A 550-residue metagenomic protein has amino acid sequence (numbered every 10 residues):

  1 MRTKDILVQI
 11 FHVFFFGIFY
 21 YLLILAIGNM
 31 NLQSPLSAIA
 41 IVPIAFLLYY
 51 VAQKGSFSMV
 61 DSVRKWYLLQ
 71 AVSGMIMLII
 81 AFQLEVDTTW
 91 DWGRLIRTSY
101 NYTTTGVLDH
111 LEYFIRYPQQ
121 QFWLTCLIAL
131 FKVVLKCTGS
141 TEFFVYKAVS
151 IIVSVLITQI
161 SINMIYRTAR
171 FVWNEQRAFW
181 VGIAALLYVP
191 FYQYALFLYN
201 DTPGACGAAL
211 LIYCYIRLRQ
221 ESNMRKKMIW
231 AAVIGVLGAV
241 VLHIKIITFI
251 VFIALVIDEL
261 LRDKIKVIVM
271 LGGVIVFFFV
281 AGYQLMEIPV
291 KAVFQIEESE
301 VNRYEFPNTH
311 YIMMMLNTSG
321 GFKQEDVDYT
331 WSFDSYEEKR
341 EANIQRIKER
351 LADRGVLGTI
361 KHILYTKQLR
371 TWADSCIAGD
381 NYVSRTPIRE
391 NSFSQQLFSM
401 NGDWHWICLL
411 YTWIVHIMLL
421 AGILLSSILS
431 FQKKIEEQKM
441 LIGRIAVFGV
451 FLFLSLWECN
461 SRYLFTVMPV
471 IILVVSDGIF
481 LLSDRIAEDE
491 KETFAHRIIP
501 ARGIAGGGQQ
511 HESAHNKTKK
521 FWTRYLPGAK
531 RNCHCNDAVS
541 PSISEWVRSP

Functional and structural regions predicted by a protein language model:
M1-I80, L271-V276, E490-A495, I499-D537 (+2 more regions): Start-transfer (signal-anchor) and selected internal transmembrane alpha helices of multi-pass inner/ER membrane
G17-I39, V145-V149, T366-V447: Membrane-interface anchor segments at the N-terminal boundary of transmembrane helices in multi-pass membrane enzymes
R94-Q119, C126, G321-E325: Extracytosolic helix-loop segments that constitute the early lumenal/periplasmic catalytic or substrate-binding loops
F114-F143: Short hydrophobic/aromatic helix or loop-helix immediately within or flanking a transmembrane segment in polytopic
I152-V172, L210, G422-I428: Transmembrane-helix motifs of polytopic, lipid-linked glycan transferases
V181-V189, G238, L242: Short helix- or helix-capping micro-motifs that position conserved polar/aromatic residues at function-defining sites
P190-G204: Short acidic/glycine- and proline-prone juxtamembrane loop motifs at membrane-interface regions of multi-pass membrane
K291-R389: Membrane-proximal stem/loop segments at transmembrane-domain junctions that anchor or position
